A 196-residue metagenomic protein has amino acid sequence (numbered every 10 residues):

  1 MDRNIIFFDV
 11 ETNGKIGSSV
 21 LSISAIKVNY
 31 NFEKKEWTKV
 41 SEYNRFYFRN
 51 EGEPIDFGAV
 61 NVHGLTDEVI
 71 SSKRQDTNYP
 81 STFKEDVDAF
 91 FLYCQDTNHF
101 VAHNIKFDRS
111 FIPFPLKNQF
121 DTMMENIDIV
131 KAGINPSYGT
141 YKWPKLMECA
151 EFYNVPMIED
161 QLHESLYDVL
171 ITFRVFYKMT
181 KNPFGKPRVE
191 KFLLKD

Functional and structural regions predicted by a protein language model:
M1-K117, W143-Y153: Conserved non-catalytic scaffold segment of RNase H-like nuclease domains
V10-N13, T122, T172: Ser/Thr-centric signal marking residues that sit in or immediately flank functional binding/regulatory motifs
E51-E53, E125-D128, S165: A short acidic, often aromatic-flanked loop/helix-cap motif at beta-alpha or helix-coil junctions that lines enzyme
Q75, I127-K131, N154-I158: A broad detector of the eukaryotic-type serine/threonine protein kinase catalytic domain
H99-K106, S110-F111, K145-D196: Acidic, Mg2+-coordinating catalytic module of metal-dependent nucleases/exonucleases that use a two-metal-ion mechanism
F120-Y141: Short alpha-helix plus adjacent loop in nuclease-associated cores
